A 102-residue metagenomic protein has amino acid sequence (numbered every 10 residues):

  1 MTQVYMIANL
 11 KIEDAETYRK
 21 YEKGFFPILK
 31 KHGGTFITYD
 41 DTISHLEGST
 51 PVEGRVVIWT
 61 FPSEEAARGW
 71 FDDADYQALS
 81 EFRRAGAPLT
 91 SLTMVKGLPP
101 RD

Functional and structural regions predicted by a protein language model:
M1-A74, K96-D102: Short S/T/G/P-rich N-terminal loop/turn motif that feeds into the first structured element of a domain
A67-A87: C-terminal structural segments of small proteins and small subunits
R84-D102: C-terminal end-helix/capping segment
